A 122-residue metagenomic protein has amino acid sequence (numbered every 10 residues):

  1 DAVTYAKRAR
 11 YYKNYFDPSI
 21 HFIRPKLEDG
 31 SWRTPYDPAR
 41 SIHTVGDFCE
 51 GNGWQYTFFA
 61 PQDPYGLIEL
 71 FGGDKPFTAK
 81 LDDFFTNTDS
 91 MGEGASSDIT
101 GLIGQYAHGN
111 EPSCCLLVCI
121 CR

Functional and structural regions predicted by a protein language model:
D1-R122: Active-site core of glycosidic bond-cleaving carbohydrate-active enzymes
